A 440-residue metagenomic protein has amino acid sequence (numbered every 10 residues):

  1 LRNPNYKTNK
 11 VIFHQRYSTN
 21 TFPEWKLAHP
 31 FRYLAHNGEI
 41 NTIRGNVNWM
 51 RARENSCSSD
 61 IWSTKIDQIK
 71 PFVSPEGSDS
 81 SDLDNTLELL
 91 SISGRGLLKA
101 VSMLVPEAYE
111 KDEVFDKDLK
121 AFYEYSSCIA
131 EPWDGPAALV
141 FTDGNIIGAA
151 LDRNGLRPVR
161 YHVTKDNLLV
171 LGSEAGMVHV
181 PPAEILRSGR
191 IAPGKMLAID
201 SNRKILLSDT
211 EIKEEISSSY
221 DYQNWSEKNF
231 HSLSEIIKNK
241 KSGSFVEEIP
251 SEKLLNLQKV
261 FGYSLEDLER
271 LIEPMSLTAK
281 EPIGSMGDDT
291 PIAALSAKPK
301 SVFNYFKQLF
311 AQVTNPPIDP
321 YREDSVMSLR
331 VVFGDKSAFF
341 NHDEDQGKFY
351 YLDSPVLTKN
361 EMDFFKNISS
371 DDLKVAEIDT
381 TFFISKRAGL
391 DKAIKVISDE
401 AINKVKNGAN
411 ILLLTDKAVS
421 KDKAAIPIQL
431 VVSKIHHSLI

Functional and structural regions predicted by a protein language model:
L1-D345, T358, I368-S370: Conserved short alpha-helical segments that host acidic/polar catalytic motifs at enzyme active sites
N3-Y6, I92-L97, I402-L412, H437-I440: Secondary-structure transition/capping motifs at alpha-helix termini and the adjoining loop/turn into the next element
R16, F382, K417-A418: Short, histidine-centered active-site or binding-site loop motifs used for metal coordination, general acid-base
D152, Y351-F365, A393-I402: Conserved alpha/beta core surface patches that mediate binding of polyanionic ligands
E361-V375: Conserved catalytic core of nucleic-acid polymerases
V375-E377, I411: Structural preference for beta-strand elements that scaffold enzyme active sites
I378-S398: Active-site mouth loops of central-metabolism enzymes
R387-G389, V396, K404-I435, L439: Conserved structured catalytic cores and adjacent interaction surfaces of nucleotide-binding/hydrolyzing enzymes
